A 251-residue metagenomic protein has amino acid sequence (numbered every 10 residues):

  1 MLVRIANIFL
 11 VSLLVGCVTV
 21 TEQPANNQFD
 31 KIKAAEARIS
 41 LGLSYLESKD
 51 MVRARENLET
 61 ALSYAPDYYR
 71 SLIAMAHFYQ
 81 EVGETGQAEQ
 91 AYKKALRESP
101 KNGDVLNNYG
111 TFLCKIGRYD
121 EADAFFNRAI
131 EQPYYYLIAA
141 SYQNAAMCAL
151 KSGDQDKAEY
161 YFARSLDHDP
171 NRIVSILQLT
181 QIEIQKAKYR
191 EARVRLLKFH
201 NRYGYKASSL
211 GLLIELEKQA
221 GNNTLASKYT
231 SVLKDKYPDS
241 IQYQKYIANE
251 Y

Functional and structural regions predicted by a protein language model:
L14-A34: Bacterial Sec signal peptide processing site at the extreme N-terminus
T21-N27, F199-Y251: Terminal, low-structured helical/coil segments at or just beyond the last alpha-helical repeat
D30, Y64, E98-S99, Q132-Y134 (+3 more regions): Structural marker of alpha-solenoid helical repeat scaffolds
A34, Y68, N102, Y136-I138 (+3 more regions): Residue-level recognition of tetratricopeptide repeat
S40, A74, N108, Y142-N144 (+3 more regions): Canonical tetratricopeptide repeat
S71, V105, A139-S141, S175 (+2 more regions): TPR alpha-solenoid repeat register
